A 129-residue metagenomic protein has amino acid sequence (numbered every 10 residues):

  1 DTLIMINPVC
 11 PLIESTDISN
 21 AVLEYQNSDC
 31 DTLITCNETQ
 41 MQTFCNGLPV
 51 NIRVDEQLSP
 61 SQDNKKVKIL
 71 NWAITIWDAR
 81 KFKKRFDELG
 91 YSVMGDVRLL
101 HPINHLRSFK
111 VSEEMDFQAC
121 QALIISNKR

Functional and structural regions predicted by a protein language model:
T2, P8-H105: Conserved core of the sugar-phosphate nucleotidyltransferase
E88-F109, E114-Q118, A122-R129: Catalytic donor-sugar/metal-binding loop of nucleotide-sugar-dependent glycosyltransferases
